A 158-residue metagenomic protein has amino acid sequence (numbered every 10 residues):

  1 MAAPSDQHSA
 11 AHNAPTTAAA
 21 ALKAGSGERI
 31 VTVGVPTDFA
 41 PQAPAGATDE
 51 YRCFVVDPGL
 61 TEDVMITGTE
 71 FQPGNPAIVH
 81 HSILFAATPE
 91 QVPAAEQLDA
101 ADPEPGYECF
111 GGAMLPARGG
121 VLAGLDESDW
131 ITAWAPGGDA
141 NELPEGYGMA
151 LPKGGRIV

Functional and structural regions predicted by a protein language model:
M1-V56, G68, G154-R156: Aromatic- and Gly/Pro-enriched helix-to-coil junctions and flexible linker segments
L60, P73-S82: Extended, low-complexity, turn-rich repeat/linker tracts enriched in Gly/Pro/Ser/Thr and Asp/Glu that occur
V64-T69, P93-A95, A113, G119-A123 (+1 more regions): Noncatalytic modules at the cell exterior or secretory-pathway interfaces, chiefly beta-strand-rich lectin/adhesion
P76, L84-P93: Short edge-strand/loop segments of extracellular domains
H80-I83, A100-G106: Carboxylate/His-rich catalytic cores and anion/metal-binding grooves
E108-F110: Sequence contexts marking disulfide-bonded cysteines in secreted/extracellular proteins
L115-P136: Surface-exposed, low-complexity/disordered Ser/Thr/Gly/Pro/Asn-rich loops and linkers
D129-G155: Exposed beta-sheet edge/beta-hairpin loop segments within beta-rich domains
